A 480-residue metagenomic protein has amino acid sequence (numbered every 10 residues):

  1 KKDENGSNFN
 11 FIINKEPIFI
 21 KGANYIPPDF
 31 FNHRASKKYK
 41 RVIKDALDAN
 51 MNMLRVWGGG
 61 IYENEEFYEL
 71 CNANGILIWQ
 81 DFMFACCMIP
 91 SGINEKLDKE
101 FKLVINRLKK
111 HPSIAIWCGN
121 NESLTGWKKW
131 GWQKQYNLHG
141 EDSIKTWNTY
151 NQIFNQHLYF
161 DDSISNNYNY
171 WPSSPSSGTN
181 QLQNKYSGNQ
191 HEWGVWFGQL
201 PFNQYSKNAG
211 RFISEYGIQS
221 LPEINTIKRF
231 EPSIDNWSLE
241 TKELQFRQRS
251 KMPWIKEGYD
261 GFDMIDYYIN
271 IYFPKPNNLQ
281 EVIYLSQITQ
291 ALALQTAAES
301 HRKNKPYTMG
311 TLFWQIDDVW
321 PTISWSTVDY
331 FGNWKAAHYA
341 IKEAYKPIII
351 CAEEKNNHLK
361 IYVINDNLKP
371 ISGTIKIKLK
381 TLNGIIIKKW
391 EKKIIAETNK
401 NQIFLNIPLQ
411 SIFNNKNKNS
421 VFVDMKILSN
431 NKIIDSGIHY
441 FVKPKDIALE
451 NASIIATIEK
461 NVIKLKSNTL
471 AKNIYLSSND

Functional and structural regions predicted by a protein language model:
K1-I116, M252-I288, L465: Active-site-adjacent substrate/metal-binding segments within catalytic domains of carbohydrate-active enzymes
K1-L54, K303-N304, T308, N333 (+1 more regions): Secreted/periplasmic carbohydrate-active enzymes, especially glycoside hydrolases
Y25-P27, G58, N121, S174 (+2 more regions): Residues that line or immediately flank small-molecule/substrate-binding pockets and catalytic motifs
P27-F30, I61-N64, C86-M88, S123-W127 (+6 more regions): Flexible loop/turn segments at secondary-structure boundaries
V42-D45, F67, L97-E100, V104 (+4 more regions): A general structural detector for well-ordered alpha-helical segments in enzyme core domains, enriched
N64, L97, K110, N151 (+10 more regions): Active-site-proximal structural scaffolding
A73, P90-Q181, T289: Active-site neighborhood of glycoside hydrolase catalytic domains
W117, L124, F160-S187, H191-I371: Substrate-binding clefts and catalytic carboxylate motifs of secreted carbohydrate-active enzymes
